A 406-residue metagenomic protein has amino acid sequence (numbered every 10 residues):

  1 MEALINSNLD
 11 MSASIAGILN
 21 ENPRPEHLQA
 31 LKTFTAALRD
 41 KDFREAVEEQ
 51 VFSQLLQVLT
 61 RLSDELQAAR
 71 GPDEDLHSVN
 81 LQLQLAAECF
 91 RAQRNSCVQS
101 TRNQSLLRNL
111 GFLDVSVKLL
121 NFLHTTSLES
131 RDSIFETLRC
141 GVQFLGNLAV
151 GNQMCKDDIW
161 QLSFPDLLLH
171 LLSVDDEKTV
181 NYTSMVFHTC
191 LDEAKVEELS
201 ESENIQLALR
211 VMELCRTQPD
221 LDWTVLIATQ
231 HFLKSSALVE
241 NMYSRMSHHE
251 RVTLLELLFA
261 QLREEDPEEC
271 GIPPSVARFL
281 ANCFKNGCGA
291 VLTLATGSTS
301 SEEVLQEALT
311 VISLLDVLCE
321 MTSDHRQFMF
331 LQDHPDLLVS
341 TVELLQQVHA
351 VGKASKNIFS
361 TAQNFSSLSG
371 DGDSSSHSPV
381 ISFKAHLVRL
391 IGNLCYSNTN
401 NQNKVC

Functional and structural regions predicted by a protein language model:
E2-Q143, N147-D166, S173-R210, L214-I227 (+4 more regions): Elongated alpha-helical scaffolds that mediate protein-protein interactions in large eukaryotic proteins, primarily
D75, T137-C140, L314, D373 (+1 more regions): Short hydrophobic/aromatic-rich motifs at helix boundaries and adjacent loops
H77-L81, E129, S133, S301-E307 (+1 more regions): Solvent-exposed loop and edge beta-strand segments that line ligand/cofactor-binding and catalytic clefts
F90-R91, S313-D316, L387-R389: Well-ordered alpha-helical segments within folded domains of soluble proteins
A237-D324, M329-S340, H349-K356, S360: Extended, non-transmembrane interaction/recognition domains
L318, S323-C406: Eukaryotic scaffolding regions of large macromolecular assemblies
